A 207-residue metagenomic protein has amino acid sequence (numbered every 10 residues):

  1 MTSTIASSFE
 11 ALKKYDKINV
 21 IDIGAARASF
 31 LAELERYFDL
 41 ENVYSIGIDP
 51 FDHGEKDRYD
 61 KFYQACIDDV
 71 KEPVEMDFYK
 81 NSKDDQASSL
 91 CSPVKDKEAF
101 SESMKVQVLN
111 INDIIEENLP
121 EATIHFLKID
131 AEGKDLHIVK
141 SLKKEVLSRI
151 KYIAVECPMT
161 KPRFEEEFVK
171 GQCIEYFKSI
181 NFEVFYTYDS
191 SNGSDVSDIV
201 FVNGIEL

Functional and structural regions predicted by a protein language model:
M1-L207: Phosphate/nucleotide-binding beta-alpha loop and adjacent structural elements of enzyme active sites
